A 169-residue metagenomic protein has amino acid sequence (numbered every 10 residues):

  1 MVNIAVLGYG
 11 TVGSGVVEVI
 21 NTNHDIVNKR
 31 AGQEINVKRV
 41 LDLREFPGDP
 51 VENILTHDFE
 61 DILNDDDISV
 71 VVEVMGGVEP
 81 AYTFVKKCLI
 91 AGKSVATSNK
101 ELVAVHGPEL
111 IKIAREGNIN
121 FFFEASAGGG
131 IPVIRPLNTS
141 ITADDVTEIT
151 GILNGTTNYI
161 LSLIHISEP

Functional and structural regions predicted by a protein language model:
M1-I90: N-terminal glycine-/serine-/threonine-rich beta1-alpha1-beta2 phosphate-ribose binding loop of Rossmann-like
L43-E45, K100-E101, P108, S126-G128 (+1 more regions): Short, ordered loop/turn segments at secondary-structure junctions
L55-T56, E73, A96-S98, F121-E124 (+1 more regions): General beta-strand structural signal in soluble alpha/beta enzymes
F84, L110, I166: Aromatic/hydrophobic pocket-lining residues that form π-stacking "cages" and hydrophobic walls in ligand
L89-V105: ADP-ribose/adenylate-binding Rossmann-like module
K100-E124, L137: Rossmann-fold NAD(P)-binding glycine/threonine-rich loop
V133-V146, T157-S162: Oxidoreductase and adenylate-handling cofactor-binding alpha/beta cores
L161-P169: Residue-level detector of conserved catalytic or cofactor/ligand-binding positions in enzyme active sites
